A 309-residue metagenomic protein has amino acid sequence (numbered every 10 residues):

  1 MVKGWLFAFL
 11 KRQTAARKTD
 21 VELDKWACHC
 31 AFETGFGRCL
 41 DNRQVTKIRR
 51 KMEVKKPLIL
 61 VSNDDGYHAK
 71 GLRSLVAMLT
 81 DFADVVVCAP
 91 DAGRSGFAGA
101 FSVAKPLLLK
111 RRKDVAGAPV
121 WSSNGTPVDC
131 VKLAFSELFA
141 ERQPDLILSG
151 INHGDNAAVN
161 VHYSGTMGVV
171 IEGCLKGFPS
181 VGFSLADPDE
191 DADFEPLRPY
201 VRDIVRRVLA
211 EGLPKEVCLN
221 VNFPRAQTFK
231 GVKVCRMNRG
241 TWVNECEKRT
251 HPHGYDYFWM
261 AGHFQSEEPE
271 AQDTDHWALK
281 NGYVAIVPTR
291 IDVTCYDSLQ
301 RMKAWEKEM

Functional and structural regions predicted by a protein language model:
C28-C30, C39: Cysteine-centered motifs
R38-K51: Short, Lys/Arg-enriched N-terminal segments with co-localized hydrophobic residues within the first ~10-30 amino acids
E53-K55, I59, K70-E137, E141-R142: A cross-family phosphate/adenosyl-ligand binding-site feature
D145-L146: Conserved acidic residues
D155-S164: Glycine/threonine-rich flexible loop motifs
C174-P196: Glycine-rich phosphate/pyrophosphate-binding loops and their adjacent beta-strand/loop elements at enzyme active sites
E195-M309: Electrostatically charged, flexible surface regions
